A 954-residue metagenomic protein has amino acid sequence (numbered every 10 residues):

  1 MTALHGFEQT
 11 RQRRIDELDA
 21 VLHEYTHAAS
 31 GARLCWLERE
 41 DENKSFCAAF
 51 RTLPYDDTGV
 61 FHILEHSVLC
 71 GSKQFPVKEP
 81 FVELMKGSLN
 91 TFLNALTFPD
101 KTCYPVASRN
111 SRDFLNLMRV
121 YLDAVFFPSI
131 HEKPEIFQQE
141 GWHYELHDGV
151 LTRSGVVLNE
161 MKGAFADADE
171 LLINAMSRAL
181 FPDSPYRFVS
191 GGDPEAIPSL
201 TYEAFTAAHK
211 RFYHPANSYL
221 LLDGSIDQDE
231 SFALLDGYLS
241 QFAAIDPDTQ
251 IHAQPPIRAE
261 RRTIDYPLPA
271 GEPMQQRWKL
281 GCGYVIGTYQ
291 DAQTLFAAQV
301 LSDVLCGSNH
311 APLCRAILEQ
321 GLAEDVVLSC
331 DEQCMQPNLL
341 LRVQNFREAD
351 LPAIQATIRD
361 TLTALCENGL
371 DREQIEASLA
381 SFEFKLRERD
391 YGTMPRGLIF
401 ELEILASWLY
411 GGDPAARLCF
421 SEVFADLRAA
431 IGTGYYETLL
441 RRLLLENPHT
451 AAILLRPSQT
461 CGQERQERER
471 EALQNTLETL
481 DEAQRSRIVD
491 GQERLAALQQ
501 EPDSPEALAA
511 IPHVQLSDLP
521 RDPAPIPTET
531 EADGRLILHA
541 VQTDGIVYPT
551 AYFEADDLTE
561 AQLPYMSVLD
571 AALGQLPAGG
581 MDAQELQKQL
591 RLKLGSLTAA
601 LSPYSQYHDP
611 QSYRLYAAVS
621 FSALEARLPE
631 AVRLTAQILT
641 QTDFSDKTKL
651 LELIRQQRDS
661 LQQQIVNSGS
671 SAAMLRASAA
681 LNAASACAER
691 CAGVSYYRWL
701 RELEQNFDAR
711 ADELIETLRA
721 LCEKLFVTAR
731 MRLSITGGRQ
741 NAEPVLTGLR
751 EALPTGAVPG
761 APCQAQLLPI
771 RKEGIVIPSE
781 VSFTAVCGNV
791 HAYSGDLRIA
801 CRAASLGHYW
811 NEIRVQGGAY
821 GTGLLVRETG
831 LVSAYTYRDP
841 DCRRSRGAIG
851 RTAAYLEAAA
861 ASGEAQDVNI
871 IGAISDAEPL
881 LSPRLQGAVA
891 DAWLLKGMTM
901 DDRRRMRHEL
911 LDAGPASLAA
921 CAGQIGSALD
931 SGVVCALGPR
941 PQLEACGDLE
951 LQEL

Functional and structural regions predicted by a protein language model:
M1-S45: Non-catalytic terminal extensions that flank enzyme cores
E38-E40, C47-A49, L158, K162 (+8 more regions): His/Glu-based metal-binding/catalytic segments typifying zinc-dependent metallopeptidases
N43-L53, E79-F127, P134-H143, E170-E195 (+12 more regions): M16 family metallopeptidases and their MPP-like homologs
V60, L64-V68, L569: Active-site His/Glu-centered metal-binding helix of metallohydrolases
F92, T206-K210, P267-A270, L313 (+12 more regions): Generic recognition of flexible, low-complexity loop/linker segments
Y144-N217, L221-D236, A243-P269, M274-Q276 (+1 more regions): Hydrophobic, small-residue-rich alpha-helical packing segments that form membrane-like cores
E203-G237, G693, L714-L749, D930: Non-catalytic, conformational "gating/processing" segments within enzyme and secreted inhibitor domains
A207, Q228-D246, N368, E446-P448 (+1 more regions): Extended, regular secondary-structure scaffolds
